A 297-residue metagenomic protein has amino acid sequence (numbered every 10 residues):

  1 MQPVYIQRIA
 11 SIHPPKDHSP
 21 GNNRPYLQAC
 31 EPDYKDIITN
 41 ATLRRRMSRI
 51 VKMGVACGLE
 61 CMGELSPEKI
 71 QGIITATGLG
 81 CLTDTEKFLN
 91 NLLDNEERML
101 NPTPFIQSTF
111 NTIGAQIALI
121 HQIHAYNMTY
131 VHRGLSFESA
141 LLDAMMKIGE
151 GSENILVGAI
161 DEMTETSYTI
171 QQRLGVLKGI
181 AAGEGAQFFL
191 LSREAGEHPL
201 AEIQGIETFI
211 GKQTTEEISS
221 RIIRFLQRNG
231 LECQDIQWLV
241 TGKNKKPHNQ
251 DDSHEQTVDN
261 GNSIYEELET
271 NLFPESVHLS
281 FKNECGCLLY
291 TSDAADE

Functional and structural regions predicted by a protein language model:
M1-Y126, V131-H132, E138, M146-S152 (+1 more regions): Conserved "HGTGT" condensation-loop signature of ketosynthase/thiolase-family condensing enzymes that catalyze
L141: Short, conserved alpha-helix that lines the donor NDP-sugar binding/gating region of sugar-transfer enzymes
L156: Short aromatic-hydrophobic micro-motifs that form the base-stacking/packing surface for donor nucleotide recognition
D293-E297: A short, hydrophobic C-terminal helix/tail in secreted or cell-surface proteins
